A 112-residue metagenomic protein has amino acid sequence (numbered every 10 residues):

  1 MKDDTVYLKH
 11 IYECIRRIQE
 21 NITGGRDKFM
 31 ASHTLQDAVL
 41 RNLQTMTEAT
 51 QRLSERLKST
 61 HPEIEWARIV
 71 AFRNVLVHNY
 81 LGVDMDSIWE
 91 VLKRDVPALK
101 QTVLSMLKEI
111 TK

Functional and structural regions predicted by a protein language model:
M1-K112: Solvent-exposed interaction patches of small proteins and small membrane subunits
